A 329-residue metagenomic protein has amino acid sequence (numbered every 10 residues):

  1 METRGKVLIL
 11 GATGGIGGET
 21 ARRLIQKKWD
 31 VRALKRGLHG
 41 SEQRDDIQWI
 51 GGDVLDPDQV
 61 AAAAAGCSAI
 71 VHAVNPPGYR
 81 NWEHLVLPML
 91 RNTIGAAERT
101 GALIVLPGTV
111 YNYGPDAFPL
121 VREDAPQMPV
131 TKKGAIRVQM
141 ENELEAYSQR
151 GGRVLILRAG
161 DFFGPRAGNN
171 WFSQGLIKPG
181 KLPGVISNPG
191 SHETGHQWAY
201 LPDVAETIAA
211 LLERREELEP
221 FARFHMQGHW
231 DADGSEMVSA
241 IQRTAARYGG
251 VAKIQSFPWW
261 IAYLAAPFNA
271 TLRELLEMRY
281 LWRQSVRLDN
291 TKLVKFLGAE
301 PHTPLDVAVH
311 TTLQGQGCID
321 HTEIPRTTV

Functional and structural regions predicted by a protein language model:
E2, T207-L275, N290, K295-F296 (+1 more regions): Mid/C-terminal beta-alpha module of Rossmann-like enzyme folds, strongest in SDR-family dehydrogenases/epimerases
E2, V7-K27: N-terminal Rossmann NAD(P)H-binding glycine-rich loop of SDR-like oxidoreductase domains
H39-T100: NAD(P)H-binding glycine-rich loop region in Rossmannoid oxidoreductase-like domains and their noncatalytic homologs
L90-Q139, L155: Conserved Rossmann-fold NAD(P)-dependent oxidoreductase catalytic core, especially the SDR/UDP-sugar
T109, N142-R166: Conserved beta-loop-beta element that borders a ligand/cofactor-binding pocket
K132, G160-N170, G190-P202, G228: Glycine-rich "substrate-gating" loop/helix at the edge of Rossmann-like oxidoreductase active sites
I156, H192-A205, R223, D231-G234 (+1 more regions): Conserved loop-to-helix N-cap of the C-terminal "lid" that shapes the substrate pocket in Rossmann-like
K178-A199, A210, E219: A conserved pocket-lining segment of Rossmann-fold NAD(P)-dependent short-chain dehydrogenase/reductase
